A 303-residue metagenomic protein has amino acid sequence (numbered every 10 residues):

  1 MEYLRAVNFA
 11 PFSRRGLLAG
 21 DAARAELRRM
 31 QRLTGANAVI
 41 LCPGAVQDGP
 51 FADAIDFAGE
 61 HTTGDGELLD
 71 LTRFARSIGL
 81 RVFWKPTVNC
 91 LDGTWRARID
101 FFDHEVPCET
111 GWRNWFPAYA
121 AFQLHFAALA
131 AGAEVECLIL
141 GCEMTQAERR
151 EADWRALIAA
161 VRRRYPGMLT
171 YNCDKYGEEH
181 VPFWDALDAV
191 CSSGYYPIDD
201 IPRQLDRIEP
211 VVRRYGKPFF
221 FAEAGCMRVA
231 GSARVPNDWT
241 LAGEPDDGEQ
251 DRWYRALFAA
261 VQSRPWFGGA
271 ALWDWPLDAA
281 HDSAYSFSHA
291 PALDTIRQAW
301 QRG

Functional and structural regions predicted by a protein language model:
Y3-R5, A36-D53, G66-A147, D278: Substrate-binding cleft and catalytic face of glycoside hydrolase catalytic domains, especially the flexible beta-alpha
A10-L17, A52-D65, E105-A120, G141-E148 (+2 more regions): The substrate-binding groove and active-site-proximal loops of carbohydrate-active enzymes, especially glycoside
G16-Q31, D56-S77, A121: Aromatic- and glycine-enriched glycan-recognition loops and surfaces that form the carbohydrate-binding subsites
G16-R32, F116-L129, D174-F183, D251-A260: Short, acidic/polar
L18, W253, A260, R264-G303: Aromatic-rich peripheral "rim/lid" segments of glycoside hydrolase catalytic domains that contact and position glycan
V39, L138, V190, E223 (+3 more regions): Conserved, mostly hydrophobic/aromatic
T63-G66, D70-L71, I78-R81, K85 (+7 more regions): Glycoside hydrolase catalytic-domain groove-lining segments
A121-F122, G132, C137, Q146-N172: Active-site neighborhood of glycoside hydrolase catalytic domains
